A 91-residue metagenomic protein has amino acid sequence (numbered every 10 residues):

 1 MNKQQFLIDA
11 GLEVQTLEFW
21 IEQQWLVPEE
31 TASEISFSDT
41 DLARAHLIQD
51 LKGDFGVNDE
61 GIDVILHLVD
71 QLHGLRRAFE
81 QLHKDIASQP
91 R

Functional and structural regions predicted by a protein language model:
N2-Q4, I8, E22-V27, A32-R91: Arg/Lys-rich, alpha-helical DNA-contact motif
F6, L12-F19: Short glycine/proline-centered loop/turn elements that form peptide/ligand docking sites
